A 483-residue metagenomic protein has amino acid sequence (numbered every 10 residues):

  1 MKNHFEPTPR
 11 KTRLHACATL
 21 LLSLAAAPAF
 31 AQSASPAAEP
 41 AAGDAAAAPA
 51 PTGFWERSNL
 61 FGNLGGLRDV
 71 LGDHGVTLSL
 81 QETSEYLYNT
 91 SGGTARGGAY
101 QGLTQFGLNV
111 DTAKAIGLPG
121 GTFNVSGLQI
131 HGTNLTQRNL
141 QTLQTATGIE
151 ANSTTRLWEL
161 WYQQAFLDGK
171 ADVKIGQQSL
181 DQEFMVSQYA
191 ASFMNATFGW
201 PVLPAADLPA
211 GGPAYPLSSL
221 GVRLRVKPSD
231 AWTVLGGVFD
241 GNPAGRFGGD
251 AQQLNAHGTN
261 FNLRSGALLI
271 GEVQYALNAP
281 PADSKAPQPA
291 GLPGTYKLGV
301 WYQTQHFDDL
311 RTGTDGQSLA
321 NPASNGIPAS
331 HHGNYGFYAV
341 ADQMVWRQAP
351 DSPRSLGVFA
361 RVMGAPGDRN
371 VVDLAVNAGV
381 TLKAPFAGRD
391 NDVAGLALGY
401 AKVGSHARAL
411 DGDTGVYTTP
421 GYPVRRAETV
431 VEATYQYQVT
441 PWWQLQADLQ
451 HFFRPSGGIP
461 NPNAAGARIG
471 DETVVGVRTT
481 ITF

Functional and structural regions predicted by a protein language model:
K2-E6, L14, A18-L24, P28-E85 (+3 more regions): N-terminal periplasmic/intermembrane-space "pro-region" immediately following the signal or transit peptide
G62-T77, D111-F123, L167-K170, A231 (+5 more regions): Short loop/turn motifs that connect adjacent beta-strands in outer-membrane beta-barrel proteins
L78-Y86, F123-Q129, V173-Q177, V234-D240 (+7 more regions): Transmembrane beta-barrel strands of outer-membrane/channel proteins
L80, F106-T112, E159-Q164, V222-V226 (+6 more regions): Residues on the lipid-exposed face of transmembrane beta-strands in outer-membrane beta-barrel proteins
G97-A244, N370-N377, A384-L410: Outer membrane beta-barrel
A205-Q348, P353-L356, V362-A365, L382: Signature for the C-terminal beta-barrel architecture of outer-membrane proteins
H257-N262, E272-Y275, G299-H331, R347 (+4 more regions): Outer membrane beta-barrel transmembrane domains
I469-F483: Outer-membrane beta-barrel "beta-signal"
